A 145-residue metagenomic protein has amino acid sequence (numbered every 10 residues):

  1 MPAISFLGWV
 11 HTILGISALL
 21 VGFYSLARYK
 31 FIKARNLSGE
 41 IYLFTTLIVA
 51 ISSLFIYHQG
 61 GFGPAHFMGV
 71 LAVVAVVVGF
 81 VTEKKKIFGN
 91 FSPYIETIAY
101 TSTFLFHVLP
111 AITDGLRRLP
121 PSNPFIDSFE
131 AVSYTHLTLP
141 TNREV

Functional and structural regions predicted by a protein language model:
M1-I16: Hydrophobic transmembrane alpha-helical segments in integral membrane proteins
I13-R28: N-terminal signal-anchor/start-transfer transmembrane helix
I32-T46: Loop-to-helix transition at the N-terminal end of transmembrane alpha-helices
Y42-Y57: A generic, lipid-embedded transmembrane alpha helix
L54-G89: Helix-adjacent hinge/juxtasegments
F55, L105-P120: Hydrophobic alpha-helical transmembrane segments in multi-pass integral membrane proteins
R118-S133: Short, membrane-exposed interhelical loops at transmembrane-helix boundaries
T135-T141: Conserved small/polar residues in nucleotide/adenosyl-binding loops
